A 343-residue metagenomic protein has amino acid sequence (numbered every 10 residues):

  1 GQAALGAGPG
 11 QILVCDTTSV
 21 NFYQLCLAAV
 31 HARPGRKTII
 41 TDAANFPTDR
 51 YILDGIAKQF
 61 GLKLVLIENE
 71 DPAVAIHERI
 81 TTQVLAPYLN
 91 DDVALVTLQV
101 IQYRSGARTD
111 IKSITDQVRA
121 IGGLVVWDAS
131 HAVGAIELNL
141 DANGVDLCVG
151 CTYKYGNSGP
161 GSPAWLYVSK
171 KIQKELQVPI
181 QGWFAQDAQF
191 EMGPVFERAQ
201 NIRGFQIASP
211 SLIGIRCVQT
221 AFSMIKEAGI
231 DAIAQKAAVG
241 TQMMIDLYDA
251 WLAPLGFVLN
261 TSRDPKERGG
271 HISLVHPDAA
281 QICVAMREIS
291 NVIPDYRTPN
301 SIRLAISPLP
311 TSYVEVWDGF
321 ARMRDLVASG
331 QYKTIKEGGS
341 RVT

Functional and structural regions predicted by a protein language model:
G1-L25, T41: Short loop-beta-helix segment that forms the pyridoxal 5′-phosphate
G10-I12, A29-R50: Conserved PLP-anchoring active-site segment centered on the Schiff-base-forming lysine
D16-S19, T41-F60: Substrate-binding/gating loop at the entrance of the active-site cleft, primarily in PLP-dependent aminotransferase-like
L62-V65, P72-S130, G134, Y155: Active-site phosphate-binding strand-loop segment of PLP-dependent enzymes
P87, A285-T343: PLP-dependent enzyme catalytic core of the Aspartate aminotransferase-like
G123, W127-A129, V133, L140-N157 (+1 more regions): Conserved active-site segment immediately N-terminal to the catalytic lysine that forms the internal aldimine
N157-G161, Y167-K236, Q242: Active-site C-terminal subdomain of aminotransferase-like
A238-I245, D249-S290, I306: Conserved PLP-binding catalytic core of the aspartate aminotransferase-like
